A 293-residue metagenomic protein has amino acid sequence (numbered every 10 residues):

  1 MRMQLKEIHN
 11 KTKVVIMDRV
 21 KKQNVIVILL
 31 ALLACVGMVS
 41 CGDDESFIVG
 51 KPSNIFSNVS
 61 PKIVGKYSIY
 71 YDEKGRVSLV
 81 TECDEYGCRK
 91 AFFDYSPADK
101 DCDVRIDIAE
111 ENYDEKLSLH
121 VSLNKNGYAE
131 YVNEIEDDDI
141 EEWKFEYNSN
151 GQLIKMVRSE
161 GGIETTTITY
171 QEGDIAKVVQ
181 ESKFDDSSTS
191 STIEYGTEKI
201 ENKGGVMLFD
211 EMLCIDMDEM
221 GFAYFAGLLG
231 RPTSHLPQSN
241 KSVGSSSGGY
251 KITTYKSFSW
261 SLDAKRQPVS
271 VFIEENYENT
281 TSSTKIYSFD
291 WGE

Functional and structural regions predicted by a protein language model:
M1-M17: Short, Lys/Arg-enriched N-terminal segments with co-localized hydrophobic residues within the first ~10-30 amino acids
D18-V27: Bacterial N-terminal signal peptides that target proteins for export
I28-L29, T253: A general structural-boundary detector
L29-C35: Hydrophobic helical h-region of N-terminal Sec-dependent signal peptides in bacterial secretory/periplasmic proteins
V36-S40: C-terminal motif of bacterial Sec signal peptides marking the signal peptidase cleavage site
D43-E293: Buried hydrophobic residues that stabilize the cores of well-folded domains
